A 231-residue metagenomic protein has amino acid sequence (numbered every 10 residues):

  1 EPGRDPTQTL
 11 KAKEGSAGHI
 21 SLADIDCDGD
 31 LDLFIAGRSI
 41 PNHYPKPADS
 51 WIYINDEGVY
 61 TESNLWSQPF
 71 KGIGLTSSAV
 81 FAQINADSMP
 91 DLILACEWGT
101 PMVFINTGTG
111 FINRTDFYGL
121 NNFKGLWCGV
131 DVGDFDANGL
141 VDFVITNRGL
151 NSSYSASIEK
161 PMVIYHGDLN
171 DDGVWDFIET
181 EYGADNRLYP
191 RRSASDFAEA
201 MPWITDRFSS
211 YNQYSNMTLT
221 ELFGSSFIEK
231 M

Functional and structural regions predicted by a protein language model:
E1-M231: Beta-propeller-forming repeat regions
